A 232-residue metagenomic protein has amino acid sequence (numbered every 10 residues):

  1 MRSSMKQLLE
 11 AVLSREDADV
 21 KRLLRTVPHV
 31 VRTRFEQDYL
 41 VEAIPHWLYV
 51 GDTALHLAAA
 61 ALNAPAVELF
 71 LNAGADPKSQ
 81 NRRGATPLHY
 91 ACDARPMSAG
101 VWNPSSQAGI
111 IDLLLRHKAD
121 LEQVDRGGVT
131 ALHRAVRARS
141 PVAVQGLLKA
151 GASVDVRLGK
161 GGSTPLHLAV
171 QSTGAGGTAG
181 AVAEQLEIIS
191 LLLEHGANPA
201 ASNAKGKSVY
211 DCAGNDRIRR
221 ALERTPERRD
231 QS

Functional and structural regions predicted by a protein language model:
M1-E10, H117, A150, Q171 (+1 more regions): Ankyrin-repeat-protein effector appendages
R2-L8, R34-A54, Q80-M97, V124-T130 (+2 more regions): Ankyrin-repeat boundary/"N-cap" motif
E10-R15, P45, L57-N63, Y90-Q107 (+3 more regions): Ankyrin repeat A-helix N-terminal signature
D19, P65-A66, G109-I110, V142-A143 (+2 more regions): Conserved ankyrin/ankyrin-like repeat signature
L24-V30, E36-D38, E68-D76, D112-D120 (+3 more regions): Ankyrin repeat domain, specifically the short helix-to-loop turn at the C-terminus of the second helix of each repeat
F35, I44-L57, W102-H117, T164-P165 (+1 more regions): Glycine-rich, flexible loop segments associated with nucleotide phosphate handling
N72-M97, N103, Q107-L113, K118-D120: A generic tandem-repeat structural signature
E122-L158: Eukaryotic tandem repeat interaction scaffolds
